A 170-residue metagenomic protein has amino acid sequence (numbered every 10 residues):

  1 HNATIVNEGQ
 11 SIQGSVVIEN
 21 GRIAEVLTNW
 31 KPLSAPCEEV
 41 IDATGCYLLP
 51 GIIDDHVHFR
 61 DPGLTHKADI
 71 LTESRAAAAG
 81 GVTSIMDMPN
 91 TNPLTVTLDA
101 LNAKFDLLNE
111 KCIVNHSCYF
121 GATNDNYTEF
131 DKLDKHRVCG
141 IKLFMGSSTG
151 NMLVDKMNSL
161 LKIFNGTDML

Functional and structural regions predicted by a protein language model:
A3, V16, G21, G45 (+5 more regions): Divalent metal-coordination and catalytic microenvironments
T4-P50: Histidine-rich, glycine-flanked metal-binding segment
V40, I53, I141: Receiver (REC) domain switch-region micro-motif
A43-K111: Metal-associated gating/positioning segment near the N- to mid-region
T91-N102, D106-L170: Histidine/acidic-residue-rich, glycine-tolerant segments that coordinate divalent metal ions
